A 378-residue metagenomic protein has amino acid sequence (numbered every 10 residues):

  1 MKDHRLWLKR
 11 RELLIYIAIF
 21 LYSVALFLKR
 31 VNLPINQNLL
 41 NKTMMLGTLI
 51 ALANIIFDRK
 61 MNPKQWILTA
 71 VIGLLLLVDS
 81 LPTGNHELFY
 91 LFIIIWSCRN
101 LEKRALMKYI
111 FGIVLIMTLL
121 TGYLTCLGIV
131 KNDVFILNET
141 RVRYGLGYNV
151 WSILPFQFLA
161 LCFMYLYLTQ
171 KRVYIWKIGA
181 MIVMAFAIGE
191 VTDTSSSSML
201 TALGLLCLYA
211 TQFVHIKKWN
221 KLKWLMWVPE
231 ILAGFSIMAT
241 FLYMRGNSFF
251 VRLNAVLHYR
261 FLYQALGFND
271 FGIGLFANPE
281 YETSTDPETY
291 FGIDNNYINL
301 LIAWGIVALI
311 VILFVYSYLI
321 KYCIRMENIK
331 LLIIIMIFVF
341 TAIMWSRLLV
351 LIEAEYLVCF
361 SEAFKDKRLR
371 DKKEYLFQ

Functional and structural regions predicted by a protein language model:
K2-K29, L40-R59, K64-S248, N295-K372: Hydrophobic transmembrane helix bundles of membrane-integrated enzymes that assemble and modify cell-envelope
I35-L39: Interfacial loop-to-helix junctions that mark the boundaries of transmembrane helices in multi-pass membrane
F249-W304: Long extracytoplasmic/lumenal interhelical loops at the membrane interface of multi-pass membrane proteins
K372-Q378: Membrane-proximal cytoplasmic C-terminal regulatory module of class A 7TM GPCRs
